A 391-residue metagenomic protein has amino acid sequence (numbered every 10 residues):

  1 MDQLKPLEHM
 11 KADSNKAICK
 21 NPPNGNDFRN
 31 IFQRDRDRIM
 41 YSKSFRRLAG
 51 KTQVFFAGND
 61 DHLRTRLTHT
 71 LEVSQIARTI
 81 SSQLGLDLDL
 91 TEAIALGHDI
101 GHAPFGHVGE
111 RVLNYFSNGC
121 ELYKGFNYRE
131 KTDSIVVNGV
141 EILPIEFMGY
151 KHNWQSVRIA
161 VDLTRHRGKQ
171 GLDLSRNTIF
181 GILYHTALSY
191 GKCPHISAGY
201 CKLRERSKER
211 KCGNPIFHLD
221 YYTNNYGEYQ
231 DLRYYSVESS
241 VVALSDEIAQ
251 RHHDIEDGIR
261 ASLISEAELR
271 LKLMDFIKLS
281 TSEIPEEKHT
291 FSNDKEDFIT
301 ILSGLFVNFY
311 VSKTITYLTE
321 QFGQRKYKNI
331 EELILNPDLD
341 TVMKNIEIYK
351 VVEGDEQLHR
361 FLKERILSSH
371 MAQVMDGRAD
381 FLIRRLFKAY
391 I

Functional and structural regions predicted by a protein language model:
M1-I80, L88, Y115, E121-W154 (+1 more regions): Histidine-centered, transition-metal-coordinating active-site segments
R38, I94-L96: Short, functionally critical alpha-helical segments immediately adjacent to catalytic or ligand/cofactor-binding
L84: Basic, low-complexity intrinsically disordered segments
A93-I94, V242: Active-site alpha-helix of zinc metalloproteases
G97-F105, A249: Short active-site segment of divalent metal-dependent hydrolases/proteases that encodes the spacing between
F105-G109, L113, H253: Active-site-flanking alpha-helical
